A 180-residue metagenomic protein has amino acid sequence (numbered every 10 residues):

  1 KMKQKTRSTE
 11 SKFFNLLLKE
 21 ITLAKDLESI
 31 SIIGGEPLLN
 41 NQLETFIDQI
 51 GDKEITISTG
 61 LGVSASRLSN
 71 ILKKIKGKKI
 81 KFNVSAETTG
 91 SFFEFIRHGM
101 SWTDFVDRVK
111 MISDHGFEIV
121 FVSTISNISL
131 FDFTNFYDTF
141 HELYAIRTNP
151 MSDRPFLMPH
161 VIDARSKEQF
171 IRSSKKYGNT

Functional and structural regions predicted by a protein language model:
K1-K12, A24-N40, I50-R67, I75-V106 (+2 more regions): Core AdoMet radical
F13-K19, Q42-F46, R67-N70: Leucine-rich repeat
L17-E20, F46, F105-R108, I112 (+1 more regions): Alpha-helical packing segments of well-folded alpha/beta enzyme cores
I21-T22, I47, K73-K76, S113 (+1 more regions): N-terminal cationic-hydrophobic initiation segments that often serve targeting/anchoring roles
T45-D48, N70-L72, R97-G99, T134-Y137: Short, glycine/charged-enriched secondary-structure capping and boundary segments
G99-W102, F131, E168: A generic structural micro-environment signature that highlights single residues at secondary-structure boundaries
N127-L143: Catalytic cores of alpha/beta
E142-T180: C-terminal accessory regions of radical SAM enzymes
